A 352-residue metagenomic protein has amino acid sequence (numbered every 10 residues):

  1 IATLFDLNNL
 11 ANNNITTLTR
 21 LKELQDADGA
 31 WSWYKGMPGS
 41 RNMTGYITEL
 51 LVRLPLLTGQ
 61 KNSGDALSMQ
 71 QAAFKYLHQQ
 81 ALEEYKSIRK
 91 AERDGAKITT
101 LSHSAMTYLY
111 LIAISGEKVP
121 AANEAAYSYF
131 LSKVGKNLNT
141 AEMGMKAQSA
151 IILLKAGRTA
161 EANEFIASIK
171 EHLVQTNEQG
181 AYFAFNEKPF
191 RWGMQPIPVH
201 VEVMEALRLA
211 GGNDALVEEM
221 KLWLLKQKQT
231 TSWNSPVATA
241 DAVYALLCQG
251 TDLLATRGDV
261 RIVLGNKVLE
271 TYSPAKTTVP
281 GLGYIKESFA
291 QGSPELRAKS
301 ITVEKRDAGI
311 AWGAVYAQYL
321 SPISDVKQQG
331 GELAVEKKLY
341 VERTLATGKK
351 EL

Functional and structural regions predicted by a protein language model:
I1-A11, T17-N62, G348: A conserved hydrophobic secondary-structure block that centers on an alpha-helix together with its immediately flanking
A2-N9, Q60-G64, I114-A121, G157-A160: Short coil/turn connectors between adjacent alpha-helices in alpha-solenoid helical repeat scaffolds
F5-N8, P38, T99, F190-M194: Short, solvent-exposed segments of well-ordered alpha helices
L7, N14, A27, S63-Q70 (+3 more regions): Core helices of alpha-solenoid repeat scaffolds
N14, L101-S102: Extracellular/periplasmic catalytic domains that process cell-envelope and extracellular macromolecules
L24, Q80-E83: Surface-exposed polar/charged interaction patches
G39-L77, R89, A96-T100, T107-S115: Substrate-binding cleft of carbohydrate-active enzyme catalytic domains
H78-A81, K90-I98, A105-L352: Long, domain-scale non-catalytic interaction/scaffolding regions in large secretory-pathway and trafficking proteins
